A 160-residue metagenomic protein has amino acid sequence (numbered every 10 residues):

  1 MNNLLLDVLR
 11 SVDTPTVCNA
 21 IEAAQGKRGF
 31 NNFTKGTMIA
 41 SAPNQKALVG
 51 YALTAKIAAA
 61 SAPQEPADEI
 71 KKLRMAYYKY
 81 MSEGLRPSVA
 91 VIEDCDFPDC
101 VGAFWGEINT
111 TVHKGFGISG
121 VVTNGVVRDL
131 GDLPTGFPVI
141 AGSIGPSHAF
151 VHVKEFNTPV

Functional and structural regions predicted by a protein language model:
N2-A76: N-terminal low-complexity or amphipathic/hydrophobic leaders
F30-F33, I57, V91-E93, V121-G125 (+1 more regions): General beta-strand structural signal in soluble alpha/beta enzymes
V49-G50, L85-S88, F116-S119, P134-F137 (+1 more regions): Short coil/turn connectors at secondary-structure junctions
A60-P63, D99, S147: Short, acidic Gly/Pro/Ser/Thr-rich loop/turn segments
K79-V126: Extracellular/luminal Protease-associated
G102-A103, L133-T135, V151-H152: Short acidic, glycine/serine/threonine-rich loops at helix termini
R128-H148: Histidine/lysine/aspartate-rich catalytic loop segments that bind and position anionic ligands
G142-V160: Acidic, glycine-rich flexible loop/linker segments
